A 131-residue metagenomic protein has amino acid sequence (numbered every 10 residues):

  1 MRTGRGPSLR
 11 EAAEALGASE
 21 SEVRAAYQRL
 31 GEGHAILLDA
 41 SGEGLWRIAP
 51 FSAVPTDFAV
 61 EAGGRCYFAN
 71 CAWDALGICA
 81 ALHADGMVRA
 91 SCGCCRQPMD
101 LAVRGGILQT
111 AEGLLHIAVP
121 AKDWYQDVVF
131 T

Functional and structural regions predicted by a protein language model:
R2-L16: Short acidic, hydrophobic short linear motifs in intrinsically disordered regions
G4, S21, N70-W73: Residue-level recognition of alpha-helix initiation/capping sites
S8, A25, W73-D74: Short Gly/charged-rich anion-binding patches and loops
G17-E32: Short amphipathic alpha-helical interaction segments
V23, A40-S41, R89, A102: Residue-level detector of family-conserved "landmark" positions at structurally sensitive sites
A35-L37: Short hydrophobic beta-strand motif reused across regulatory alpha/beta modules
D39-G63, G105, G113-I117: Short, cationic-aromatic polyanion-contact patches
G63-T131: Mid-protein regulatory/catalytic core that forms ligand/cofactor-binding pockets and protein-protein interaction
